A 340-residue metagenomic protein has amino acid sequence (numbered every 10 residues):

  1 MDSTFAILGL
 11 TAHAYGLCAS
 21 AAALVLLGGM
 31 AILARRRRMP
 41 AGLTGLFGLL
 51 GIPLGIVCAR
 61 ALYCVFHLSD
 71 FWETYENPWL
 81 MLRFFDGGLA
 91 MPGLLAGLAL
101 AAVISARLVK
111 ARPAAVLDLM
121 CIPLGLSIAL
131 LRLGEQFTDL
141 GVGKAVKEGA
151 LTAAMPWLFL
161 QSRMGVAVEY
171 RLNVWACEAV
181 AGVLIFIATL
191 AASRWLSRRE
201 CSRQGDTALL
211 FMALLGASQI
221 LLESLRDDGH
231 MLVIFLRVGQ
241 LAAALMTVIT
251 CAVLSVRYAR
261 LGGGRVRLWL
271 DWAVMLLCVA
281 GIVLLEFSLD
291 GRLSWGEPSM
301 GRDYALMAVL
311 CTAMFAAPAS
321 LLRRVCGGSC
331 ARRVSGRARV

Functional and structural regions predicted by a protein language model:
M1-V340: Hydrophobic, membrane-interfacing alpha helices
